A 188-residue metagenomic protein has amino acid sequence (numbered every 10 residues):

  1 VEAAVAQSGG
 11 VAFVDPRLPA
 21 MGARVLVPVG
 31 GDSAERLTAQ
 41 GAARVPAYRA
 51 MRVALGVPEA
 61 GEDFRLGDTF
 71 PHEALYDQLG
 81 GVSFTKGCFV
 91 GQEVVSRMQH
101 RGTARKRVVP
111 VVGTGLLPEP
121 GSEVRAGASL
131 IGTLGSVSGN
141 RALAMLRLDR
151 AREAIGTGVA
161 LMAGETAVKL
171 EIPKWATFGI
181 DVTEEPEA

Functional and structural regions predicted by a protein language model:
V1-P58: Acidic, low-complexity central loop/insert segments
V1-Q7, L55-T69, F178-A188: Short, low-order "capping/linker" segments at domain edges
A34-T38, F64-R65, I155-T157: Short, charged, solvent-exposed linker or helix-capping segments at domain edges/interfaces that act as flexible hinges
V45-P46, M51-D77, T114: Short, conserved active-site entrance elements at the starts or edges of catalytic domains
A74-G80, S96-A188: Glycine-rich, small/acidic residue-mixed loop/short-helix segments
